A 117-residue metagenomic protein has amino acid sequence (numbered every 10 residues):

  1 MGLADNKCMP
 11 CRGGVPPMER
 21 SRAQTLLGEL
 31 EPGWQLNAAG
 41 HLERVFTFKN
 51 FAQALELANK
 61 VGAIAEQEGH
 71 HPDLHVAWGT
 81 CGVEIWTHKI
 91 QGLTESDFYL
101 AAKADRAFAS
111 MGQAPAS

Functional and structural regions predicted by a protein language model:
M1-S117: Charge-rich alpha-helical segments
